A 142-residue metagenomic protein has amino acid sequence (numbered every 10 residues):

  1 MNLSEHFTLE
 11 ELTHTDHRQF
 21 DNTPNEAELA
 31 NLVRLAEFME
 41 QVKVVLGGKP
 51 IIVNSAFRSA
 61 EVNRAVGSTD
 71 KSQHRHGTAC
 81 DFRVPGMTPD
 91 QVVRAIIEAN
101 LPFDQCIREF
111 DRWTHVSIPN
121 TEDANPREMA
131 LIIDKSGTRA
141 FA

Functional and structural regions predicted by a protein language model:
M1-G47, K135-A142: Extracytoplasmic cell-surface/polysaccharide-interacting catalytic and binding patches
F20-E26, S68, P126-M129: Short, polar loop/linker segments at the starts of domains and inter-domain junctions
N31, L35-F38, V62, T78 (+2 more regions): Amphipathic alpha-helical interface surfaces
E40-G67: Extended, low-complexity, intrinsically disordered C-terminal regulatory tails of eukaryotic serine/threonine kinases
L46, R75, E109-D111: A generic structural signal for short, non-catalytic loop/turn and secondary-structure boundary residues
I52-N54, A79-R83, H115-S117: Structural recognition of the beta-strand scaffold that forms the well-ordered cores of secreted hydrolase catalytic
V66-D81: Active-site microenvironments of hydrolase-like enzyme catalytic domains
K71, V84-A142: Catalytic cores and adjacent binding grooves of peptidoglycan-active enzymes
